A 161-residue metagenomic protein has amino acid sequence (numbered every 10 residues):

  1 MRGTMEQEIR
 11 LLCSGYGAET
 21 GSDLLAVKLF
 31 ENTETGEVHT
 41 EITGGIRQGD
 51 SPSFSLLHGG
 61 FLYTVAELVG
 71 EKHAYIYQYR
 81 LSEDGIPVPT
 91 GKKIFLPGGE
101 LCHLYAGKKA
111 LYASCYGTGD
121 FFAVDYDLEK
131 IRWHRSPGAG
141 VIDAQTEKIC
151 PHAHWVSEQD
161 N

Functional and structural regions predicted by a protein language model:
M5-N32: An edge-strand/N-cap motif at the start of beta-rich repeat modules
E6-Q7, L57-G59, A106-K108, E158-D160: Residue-level detector of Asp-centered blade-edge/turn motifs that repeat once per structural unit in beta-propeller
L11-A18, T64-G70, A113-G117: Conserved beta-strand positions in repeat-built beta-propeller and related beta-rich domains
E19-V27, E71-Y77, D120-A123: Structural motif
G21-S22, Q48-S53, I149-H154: Repeat-based blade/solenoid architectures
A26-E37, Y79-I86, V124-W133: Short loop/turn segments immediately following beta-strands, especially the blade-tip and inter-blade linker loops
E41-A106: Blade-loop segments of beta-propeller domains
P87-S157: Asp-box/WD-like beta-propeller blade repeats and closely related beta-sheet repeat scaffolds
